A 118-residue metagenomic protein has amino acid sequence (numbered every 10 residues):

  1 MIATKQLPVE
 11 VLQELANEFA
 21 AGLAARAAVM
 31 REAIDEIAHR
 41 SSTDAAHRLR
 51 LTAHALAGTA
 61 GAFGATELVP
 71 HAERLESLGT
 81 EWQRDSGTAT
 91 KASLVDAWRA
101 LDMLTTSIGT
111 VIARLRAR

Functional and structural regions predicted by a protein language model:
I2-A33, T66, W82-R118: Amphipathic, coiled-coil-like alpha-helical segments
I37-W82: Extended, amphipathic alpha-helices with heptad-repeat/coiled-coil or helix-bundle character that serve as
